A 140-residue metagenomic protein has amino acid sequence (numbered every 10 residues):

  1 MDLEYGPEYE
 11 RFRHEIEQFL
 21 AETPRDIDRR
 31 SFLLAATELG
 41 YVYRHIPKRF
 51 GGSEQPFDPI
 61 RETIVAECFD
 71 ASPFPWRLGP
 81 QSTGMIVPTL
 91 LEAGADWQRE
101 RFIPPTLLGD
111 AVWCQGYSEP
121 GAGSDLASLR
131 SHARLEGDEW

Functional and structural regions predicted by a protein language model:
M1-Q81, Q98-P105, E136: Amphipathic, small/basic residue-rich leader segments at the start of a protein or domain
D26, E92-D96, G109: Residues at alpha-helix boundaries and the short loops/turns that link adjacent helices
K48-S53, I86-E92, S118-G121: Conserved short loop/turn motifs at secondary-structure junctions
S53-Q55, W97-W140: Glycine-rich, Trp-frequent "lid" loop and neighboring beta-strands that shape and gate the flavin cofactor pocket
I60, P80, G84-M85, D110 (+1 more regions): Short, solvent-exposed loop/turn segments at the edges of secondary structure
A66, S72-F74, A93, C114-G116 (+1 more regions): Mixed-charge, polar/low-complexity N-terminal
R77-W97, G123: N-terminal glycine-rich flavin-associated loop
